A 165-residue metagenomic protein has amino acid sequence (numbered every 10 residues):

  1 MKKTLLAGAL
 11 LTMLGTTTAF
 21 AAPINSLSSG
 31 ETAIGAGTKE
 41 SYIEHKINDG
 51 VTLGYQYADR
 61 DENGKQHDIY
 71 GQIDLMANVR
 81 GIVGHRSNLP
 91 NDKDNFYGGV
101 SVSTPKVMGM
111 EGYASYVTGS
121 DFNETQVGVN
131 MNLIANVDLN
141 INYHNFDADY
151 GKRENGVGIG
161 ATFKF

Functional and structural regions predicted by a protein language model:
K2-F165: Outer-membrane beta-barrel proteins
